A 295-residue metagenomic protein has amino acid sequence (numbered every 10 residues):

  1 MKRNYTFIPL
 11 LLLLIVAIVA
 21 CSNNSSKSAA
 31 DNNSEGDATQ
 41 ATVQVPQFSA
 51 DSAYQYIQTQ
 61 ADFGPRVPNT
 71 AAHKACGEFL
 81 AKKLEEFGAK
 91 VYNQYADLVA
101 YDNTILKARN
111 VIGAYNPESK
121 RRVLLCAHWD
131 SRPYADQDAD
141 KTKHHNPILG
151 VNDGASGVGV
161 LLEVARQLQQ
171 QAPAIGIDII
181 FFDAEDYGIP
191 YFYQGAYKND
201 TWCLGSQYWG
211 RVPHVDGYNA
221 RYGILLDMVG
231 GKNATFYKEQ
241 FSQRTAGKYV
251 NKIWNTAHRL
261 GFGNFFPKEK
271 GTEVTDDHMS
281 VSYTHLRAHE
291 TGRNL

Functional and structural regions predicted by a protein language model:
K2-I8: Bacterial N-terminal signal peptides that target proteins for export
V19-A20: C-terminal motif of bacterial Sec signal peptides marking the signal peptidase cleavage site
N24-N32: Bacterial Sec signal peptide processing site at the extreme N-terminus
S34-C76, F87, R293: N-terminal capping segment at the start of a domain
P65-E118: A non-catalytic alpha/beta surface segment that caps or lines the substrate-entry region of metallo-dependent hydrolase
H145-K248, E273, D277-H278: Acidic/histidine-rich catalytic neighborhood of metal-dependent amide-processing enzymes
G261-D276: Short catalytic/ligand-gating loop segments at beta-alpha or beta-beta junctions within enzyme catalytic domains
T284-T291: Conserved small/polar residues in nucleotide/adenosyl-binding loops
